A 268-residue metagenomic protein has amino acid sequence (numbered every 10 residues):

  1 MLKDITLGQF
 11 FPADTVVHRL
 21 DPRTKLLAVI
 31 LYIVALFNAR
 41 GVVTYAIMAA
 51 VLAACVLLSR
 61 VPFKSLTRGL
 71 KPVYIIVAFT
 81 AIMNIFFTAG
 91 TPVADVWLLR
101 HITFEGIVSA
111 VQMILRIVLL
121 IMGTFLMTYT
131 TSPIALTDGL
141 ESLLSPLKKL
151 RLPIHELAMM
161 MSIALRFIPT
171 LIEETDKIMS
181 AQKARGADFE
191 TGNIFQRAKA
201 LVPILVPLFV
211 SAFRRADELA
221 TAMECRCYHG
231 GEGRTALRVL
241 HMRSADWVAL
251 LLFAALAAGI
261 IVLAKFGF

Functional and structural regions predicted by a protein language model:
M1-T44, M48-A53, L57-S59, S142-S145 (+4 more regions): Transmembrane alpha-helix interface motif
D14, F37, V61-S65, W97 (+4 more regions): Membrane-helix interfacial "entry" motifs
K25, K64-Y74, A249: Alpha-helical transmembrane segments and their helix-start/interface "positive-inside/aromatic belt" motifs in integral
G41, Y45, R60-K64, T88-V96 (+2 more regions): Transmembrane helix-loop junctions in multipass membrane proteins, especially transporters and channels
F63, F79-N84, L99-I102, C227 (+1 more regions): A general structural signal for short secondary-structure boundary/capping elements
L70-A187, I194: Juxtamembrane/interface alpha-helical elements of multi-pass membrane proteins
